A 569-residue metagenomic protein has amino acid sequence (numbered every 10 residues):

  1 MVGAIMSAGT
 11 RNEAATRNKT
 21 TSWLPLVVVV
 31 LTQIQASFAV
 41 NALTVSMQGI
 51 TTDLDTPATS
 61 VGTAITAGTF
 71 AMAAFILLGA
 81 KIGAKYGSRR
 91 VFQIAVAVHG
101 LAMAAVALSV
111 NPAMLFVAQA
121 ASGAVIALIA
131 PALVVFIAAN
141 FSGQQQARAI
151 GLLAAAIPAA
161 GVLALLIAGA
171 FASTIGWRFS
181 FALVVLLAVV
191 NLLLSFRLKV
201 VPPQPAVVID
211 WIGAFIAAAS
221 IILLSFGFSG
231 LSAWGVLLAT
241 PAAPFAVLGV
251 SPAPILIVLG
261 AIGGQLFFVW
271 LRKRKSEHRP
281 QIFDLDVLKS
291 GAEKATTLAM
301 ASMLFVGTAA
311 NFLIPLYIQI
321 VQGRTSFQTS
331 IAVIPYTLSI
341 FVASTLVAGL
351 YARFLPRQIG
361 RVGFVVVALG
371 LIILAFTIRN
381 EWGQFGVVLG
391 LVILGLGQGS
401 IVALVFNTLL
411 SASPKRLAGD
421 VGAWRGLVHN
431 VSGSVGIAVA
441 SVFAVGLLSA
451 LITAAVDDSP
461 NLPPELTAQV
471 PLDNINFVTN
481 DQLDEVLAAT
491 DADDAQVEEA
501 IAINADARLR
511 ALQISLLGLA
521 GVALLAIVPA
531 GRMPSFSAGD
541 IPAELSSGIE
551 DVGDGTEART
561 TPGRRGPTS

Functional and structural regions predicted by a protein language model:
V2-L26, Q33, K273, Q469-S569: Transmembrane-helix exit segments and adjacent C-terminal regions of multi-pass membrane proteins
L26-M72, A253-I255, S276-L417: Transmembrane core module of solute transporters
Q33, V96, G100-M103, A118-Q119 (+6 more regions): A generic transmembrane-helix signature of 12-TM secondary carrier transporters
M47, A160-A172, P315, V347 (+1 more regions): Small-residue (Gly/Pro/Ala) motifs that create kinks and tight helix-helix packing interfaces
A84-S220, G230, A239: Helix-loop-helix hairpins in multi-pass membrane proteins, especially solute transporters
L163, I167, V387-L472, I514 (+1 more regions): Small-residue-rich alpha-helical segments with characteristic i,i+4
S173-L298, P567: Hydrophobic transmembrane-helix bundles of small-molecule transporters
